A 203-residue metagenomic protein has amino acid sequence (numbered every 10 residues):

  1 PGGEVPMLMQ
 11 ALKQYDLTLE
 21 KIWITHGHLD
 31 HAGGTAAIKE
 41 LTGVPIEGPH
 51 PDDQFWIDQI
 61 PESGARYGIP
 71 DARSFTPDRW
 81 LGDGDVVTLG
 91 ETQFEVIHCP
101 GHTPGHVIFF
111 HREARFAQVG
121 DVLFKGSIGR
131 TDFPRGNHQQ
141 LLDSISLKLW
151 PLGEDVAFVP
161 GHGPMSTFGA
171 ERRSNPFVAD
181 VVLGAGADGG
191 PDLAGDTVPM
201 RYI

Functional and structural regions predicted by a protein language model:
P1, P70, R130-P134: Alpha-helix initiation/capping motif
P1-G2, L123: Anionic group-transfer/hydrolysis microenvironments
G3-T88, T92, R173-G184: Active-site HxH/HxHxD metal-binding segment of metal-dependent hydrolases
E62-S63, V86, T92-H98, T103-Y202: Metallo-beta-lactamase
